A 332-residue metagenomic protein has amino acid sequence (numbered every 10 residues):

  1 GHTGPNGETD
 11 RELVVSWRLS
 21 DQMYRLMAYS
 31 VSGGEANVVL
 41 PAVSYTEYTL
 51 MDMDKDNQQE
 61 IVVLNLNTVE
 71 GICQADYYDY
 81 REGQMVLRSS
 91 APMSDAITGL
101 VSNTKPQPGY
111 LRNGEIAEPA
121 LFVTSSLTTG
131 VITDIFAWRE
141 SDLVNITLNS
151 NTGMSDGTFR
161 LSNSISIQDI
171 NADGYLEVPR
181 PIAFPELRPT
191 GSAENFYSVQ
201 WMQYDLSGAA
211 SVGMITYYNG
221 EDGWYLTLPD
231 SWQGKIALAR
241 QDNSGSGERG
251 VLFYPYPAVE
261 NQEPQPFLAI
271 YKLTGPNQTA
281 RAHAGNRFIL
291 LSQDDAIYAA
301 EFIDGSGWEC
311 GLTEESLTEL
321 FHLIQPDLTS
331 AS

Functional and structural regions predicted by a protein language model:
G1-R240, S244-L252, N261, P276-Q293 (+2 more regions): Beta-propeller-forming repeat regions
L64, Y256, L273, E301-I303: Structured loops at beta-to-helix junctions and adjacent beta-edge loops in soluble globular domains
P255-N277: A short acidic-to-branched-hydrophobic micro-motif
L268, F288-L290, C310: Hydrophobic transmembrane signal anchors and adjacent membrane-proximal interface regions, especially in viral
A300-S332: Surface-exposed amphipathic alpha-helical segments
